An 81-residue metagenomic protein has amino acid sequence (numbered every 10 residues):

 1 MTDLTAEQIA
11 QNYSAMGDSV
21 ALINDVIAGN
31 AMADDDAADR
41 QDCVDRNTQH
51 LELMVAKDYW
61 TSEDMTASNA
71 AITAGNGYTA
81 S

Functional and structural regions predicted by a protein language model:
M1-S81: Beta-rich interaction/scaffold domains
